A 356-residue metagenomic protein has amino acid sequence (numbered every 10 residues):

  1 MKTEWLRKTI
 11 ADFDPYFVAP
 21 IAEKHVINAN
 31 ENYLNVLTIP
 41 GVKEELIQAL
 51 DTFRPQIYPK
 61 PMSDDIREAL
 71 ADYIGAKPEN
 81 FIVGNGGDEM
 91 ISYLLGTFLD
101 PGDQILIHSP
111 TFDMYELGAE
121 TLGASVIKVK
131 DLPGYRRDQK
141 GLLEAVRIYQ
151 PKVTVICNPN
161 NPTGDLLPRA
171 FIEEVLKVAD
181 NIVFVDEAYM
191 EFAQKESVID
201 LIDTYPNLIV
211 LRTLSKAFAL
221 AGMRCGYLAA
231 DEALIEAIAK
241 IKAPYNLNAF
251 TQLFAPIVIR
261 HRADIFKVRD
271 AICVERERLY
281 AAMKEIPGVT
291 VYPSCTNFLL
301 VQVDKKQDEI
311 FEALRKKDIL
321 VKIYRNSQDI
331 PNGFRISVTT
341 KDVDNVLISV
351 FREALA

Functional and structural regions predicted by a protein language model:
M1-I57: N-terminal "arm"/small-domain region of PLP-dependent enzymes with the aminotransferase-like
M62, N207-E285, T290-Y292: PLP-dependent aminotransferase class I/II
D64-Q104: Phosphate-binding glycine-rich loop
T97-I156: PLP-dependent aminotransferase-like
P133-E187, E191: Active-site phosphate-binding strand-loop segment of PLP-dependent enzymes
C273, M283-K317: Conserved PLP-binding catalytic core of the aspartate aminotransferase-like
K316-K317, N326-A356: PLP-dependent enzyme catalytic core of the Aspartate aminotransferase-like
